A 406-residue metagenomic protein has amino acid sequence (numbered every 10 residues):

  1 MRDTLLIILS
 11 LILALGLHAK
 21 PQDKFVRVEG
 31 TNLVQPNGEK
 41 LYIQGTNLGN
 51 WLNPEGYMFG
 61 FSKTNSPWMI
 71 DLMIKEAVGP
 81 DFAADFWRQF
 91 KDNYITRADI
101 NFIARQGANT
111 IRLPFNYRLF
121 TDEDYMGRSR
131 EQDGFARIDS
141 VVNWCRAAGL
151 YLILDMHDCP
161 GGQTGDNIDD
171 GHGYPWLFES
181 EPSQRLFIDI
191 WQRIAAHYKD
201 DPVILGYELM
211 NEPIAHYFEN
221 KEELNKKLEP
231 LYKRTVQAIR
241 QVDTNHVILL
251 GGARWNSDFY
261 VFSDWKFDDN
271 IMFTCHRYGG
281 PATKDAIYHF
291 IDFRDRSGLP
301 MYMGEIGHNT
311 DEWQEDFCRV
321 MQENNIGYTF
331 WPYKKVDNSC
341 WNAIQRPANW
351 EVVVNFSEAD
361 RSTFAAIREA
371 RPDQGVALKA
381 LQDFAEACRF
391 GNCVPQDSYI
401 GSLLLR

Functional and structural regions predicted by a protein language model:
M1-Q22: Bacterial Sec-dependent N-terminal signal peptides
I12-L15, I103, C145, R294 (+1 more regions): Hydrophobic alpha-helix position signal
F25-V26, R185-K335, C340-D360: Extracellular glycoside hydrolase catalytic/binding regions
V28-I43, N47-V247, G252-V261: Active-site mouth of glycoside hydrolases
N65-S66, G79, T96, T310 (+1 more regions): Helix N-terminus capping/helix-initiation residues
V320, N324-T329, K334-R406: Extended, alpha-helix-rich binding/interface surfaces that flank or overlap catalytic cores and mediate recognition
